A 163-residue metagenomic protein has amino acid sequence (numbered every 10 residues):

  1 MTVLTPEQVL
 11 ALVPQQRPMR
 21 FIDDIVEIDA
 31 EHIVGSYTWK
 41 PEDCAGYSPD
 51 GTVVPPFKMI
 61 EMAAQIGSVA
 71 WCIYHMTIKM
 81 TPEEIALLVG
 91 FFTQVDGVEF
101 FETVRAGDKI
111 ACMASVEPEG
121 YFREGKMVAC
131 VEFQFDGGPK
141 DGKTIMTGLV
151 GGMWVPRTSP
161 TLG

Functional and structural regions predicted by a protein language model:
T2-V3, V69-V116, L149: Hydrophobic beta-strand-centered segment that forms part of the acyl-chain substrate-binding groove
L4-Q16, E83-A86: Short aromatic-glycine motifs in intrinsically disordered, low-complexity regions
L10, D50-G51, E99-E102: Beta-strand-rich interaction surfaces with strong enrichment in secreted/lumenal proteins
P14-P55: Catalytic strand-loop segment that frames the active site of acyl-thioester-processing enzymes
M19-F21, F92, I110-A111, A129: Hydrophobic core residues within well-ordered beta-strands of beta-rich domains
D23, G97-V98, V131-F133: Hydrophobic/aromatic beta-strand elements that line small-molecule binding cavities or substrate pockets in beta-rich
H32-V34, V104-G163: HotDog/MaoC-like acyl-thioester-processing domains
D50-A70: Compact, glycine-rich, soluble single-domain proteins
